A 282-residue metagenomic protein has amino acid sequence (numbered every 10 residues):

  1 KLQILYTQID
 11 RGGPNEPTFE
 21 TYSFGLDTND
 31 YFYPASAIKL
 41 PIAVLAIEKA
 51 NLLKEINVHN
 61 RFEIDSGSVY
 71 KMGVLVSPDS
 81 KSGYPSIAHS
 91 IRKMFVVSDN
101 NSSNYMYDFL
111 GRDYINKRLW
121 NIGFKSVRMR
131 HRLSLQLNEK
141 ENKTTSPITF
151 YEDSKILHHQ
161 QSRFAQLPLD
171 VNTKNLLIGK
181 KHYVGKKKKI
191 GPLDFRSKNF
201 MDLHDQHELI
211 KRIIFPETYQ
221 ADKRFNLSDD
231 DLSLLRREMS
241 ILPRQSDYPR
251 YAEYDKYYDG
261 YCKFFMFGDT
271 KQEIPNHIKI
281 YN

Functional and structural regions predicted by a protein language model:
K1-L26: A short, well-structured edge-of-sheet supersecondary motif
Q3-T7, P41, E63: Soluble periplasmic/extracytoplasmic beta-strand elements of cell-envelope proteins
L26-P34, I91: A short glycine/serine-rich beta->alpha loop
Y33-V58, F62: Active-site SXXK
L52-G83: Short, glycine/proline-biased beta-turn/loop segments that scaffold the active-site neighborhood
D65-S77, N121, D231-D247: Short, mixed-charge aromatic SLiMs
G67, P78-F215, Y219-D222, L227: Active-site-adjacent helix/loop patches that line small-molecule binding or acyl-intermediate pockets
R196, E217, A221-N282: Conserved SxxK-family serine transpeptidase/carboxypeptidase catalytic domain of penicillin-binding proteins
